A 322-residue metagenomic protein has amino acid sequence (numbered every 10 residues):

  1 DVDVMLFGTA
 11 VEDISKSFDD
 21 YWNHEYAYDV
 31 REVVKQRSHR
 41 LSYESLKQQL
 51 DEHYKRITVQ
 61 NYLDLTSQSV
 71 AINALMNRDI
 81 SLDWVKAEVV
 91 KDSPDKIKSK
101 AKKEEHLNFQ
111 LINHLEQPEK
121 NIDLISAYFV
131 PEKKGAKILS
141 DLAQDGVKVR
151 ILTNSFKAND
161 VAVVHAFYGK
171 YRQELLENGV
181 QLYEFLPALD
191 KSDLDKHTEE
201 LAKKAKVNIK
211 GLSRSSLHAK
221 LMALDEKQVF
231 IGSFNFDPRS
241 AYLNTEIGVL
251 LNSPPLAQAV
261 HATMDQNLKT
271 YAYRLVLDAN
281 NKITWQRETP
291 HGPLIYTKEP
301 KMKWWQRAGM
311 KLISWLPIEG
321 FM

Functional and structural regions predicted by a protein language model:
D1-M322: Charged, low-complexity intrinsically disordered terminal segments
